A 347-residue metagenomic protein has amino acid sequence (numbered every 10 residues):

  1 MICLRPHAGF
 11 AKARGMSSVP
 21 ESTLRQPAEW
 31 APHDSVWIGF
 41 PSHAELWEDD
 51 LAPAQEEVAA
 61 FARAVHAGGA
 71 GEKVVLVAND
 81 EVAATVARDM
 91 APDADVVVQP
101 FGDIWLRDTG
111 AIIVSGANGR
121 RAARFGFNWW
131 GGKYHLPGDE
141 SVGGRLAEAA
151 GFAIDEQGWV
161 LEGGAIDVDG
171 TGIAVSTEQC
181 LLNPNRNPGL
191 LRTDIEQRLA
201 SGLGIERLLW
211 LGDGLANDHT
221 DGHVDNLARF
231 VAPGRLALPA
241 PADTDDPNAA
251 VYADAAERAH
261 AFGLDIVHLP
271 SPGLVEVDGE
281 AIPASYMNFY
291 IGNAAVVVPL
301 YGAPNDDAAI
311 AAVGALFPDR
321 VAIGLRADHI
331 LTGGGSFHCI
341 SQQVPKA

Functional and structural regions predicted by a protein language model:
A8-A11: Short hydrophobic alpha-helical segments enriched in small aliphatic residues
M16-A347: The feature marks the mature, well-folded catalytic cores of soluble enzymes
